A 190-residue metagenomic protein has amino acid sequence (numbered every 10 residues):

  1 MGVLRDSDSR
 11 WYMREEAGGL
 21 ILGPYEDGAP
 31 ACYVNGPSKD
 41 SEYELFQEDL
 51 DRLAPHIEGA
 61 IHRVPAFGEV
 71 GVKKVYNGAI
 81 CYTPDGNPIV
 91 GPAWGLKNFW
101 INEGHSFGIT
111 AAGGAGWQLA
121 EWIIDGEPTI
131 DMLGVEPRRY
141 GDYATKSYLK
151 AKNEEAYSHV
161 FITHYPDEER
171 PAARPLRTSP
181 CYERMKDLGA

Functional and structural regions predicted by a protein language model:
M1-A31, E48-D51, H62: Mid-domain catalytic core of redox enzymes that form a hydrophobic substrate pocket/lid adjacent to a catalytic redox
D8, A17, K39-T163, E169-A173: C-terminal catalytic lobe of FAD-dependent flavoproteins
G28-Y43: Amphipathic alpha-helix from the class-I
A112, G189-A190: Conserved phosphate/anionic-ligand binding catalytic regions in large, soluble enzymes, centered on
A172-G189: Long, low-complexity segments enriched in small/aliphatic residues
